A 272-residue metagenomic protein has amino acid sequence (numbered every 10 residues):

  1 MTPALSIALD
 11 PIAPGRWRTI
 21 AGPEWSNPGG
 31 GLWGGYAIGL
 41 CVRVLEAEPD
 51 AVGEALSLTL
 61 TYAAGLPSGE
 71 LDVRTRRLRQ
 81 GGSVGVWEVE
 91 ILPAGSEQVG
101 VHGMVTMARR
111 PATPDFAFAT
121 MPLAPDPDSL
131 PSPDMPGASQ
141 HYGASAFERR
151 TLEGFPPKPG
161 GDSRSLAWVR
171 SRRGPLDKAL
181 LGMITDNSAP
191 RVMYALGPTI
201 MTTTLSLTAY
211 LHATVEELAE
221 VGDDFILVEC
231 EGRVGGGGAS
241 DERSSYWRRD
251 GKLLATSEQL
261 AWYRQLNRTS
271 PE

Functional and structural regions predicted by a protein language model:
M1-E272: Terminal targeting signals and extreme-terminal segments of soluble enzymes
